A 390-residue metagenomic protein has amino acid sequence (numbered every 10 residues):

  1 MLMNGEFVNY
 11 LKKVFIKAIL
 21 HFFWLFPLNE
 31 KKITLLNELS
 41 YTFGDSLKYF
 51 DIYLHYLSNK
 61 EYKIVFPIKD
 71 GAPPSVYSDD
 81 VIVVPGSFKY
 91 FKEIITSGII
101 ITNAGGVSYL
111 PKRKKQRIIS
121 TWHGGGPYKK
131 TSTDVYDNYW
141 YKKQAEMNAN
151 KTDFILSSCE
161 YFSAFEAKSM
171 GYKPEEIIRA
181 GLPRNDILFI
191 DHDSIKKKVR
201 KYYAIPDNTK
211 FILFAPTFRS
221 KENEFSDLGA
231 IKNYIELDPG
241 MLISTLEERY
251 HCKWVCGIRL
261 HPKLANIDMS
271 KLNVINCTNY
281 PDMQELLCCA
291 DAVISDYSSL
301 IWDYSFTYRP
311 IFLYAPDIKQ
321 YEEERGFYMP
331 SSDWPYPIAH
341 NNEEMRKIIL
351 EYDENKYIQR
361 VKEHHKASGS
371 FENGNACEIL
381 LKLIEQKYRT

Functional and structural regions predicted by a protein language model:
M1-S40, D45: Membrane-proximal basic amphipathic "stem/tether" segments
L2, E6-I19, G125-D134, K142-D227 (+2 more regions): A nucleotide-sugar donor-handling region in carbohydrate enzymes
K32-I190: Active-site and donor-binding regions of nucleotide-sugar-utilizing enzymes
F43-D51, Y56, P183-D268, A376-E378: Conserved catalytic-core segment of nucleotide-activated headgroup transferases in glycan assembly
V84-G98, G257-W302: Donor nucleotide-activated moiety binding/catalytic core segment of transferases that use nucleotide-activated donors
I100-W122, P127-K129, P281-E324: A donor-sugar binding/catalytic signature common to diverse glycosyltransferases and related nucleotide-sugar
S299-S368: Catalytic binding pocket for nucleotide-activated donors in carbohydrate/polymer assembly enzymes
N373-T390: C-terminal alpha-helical cap of glycosyltransferases
